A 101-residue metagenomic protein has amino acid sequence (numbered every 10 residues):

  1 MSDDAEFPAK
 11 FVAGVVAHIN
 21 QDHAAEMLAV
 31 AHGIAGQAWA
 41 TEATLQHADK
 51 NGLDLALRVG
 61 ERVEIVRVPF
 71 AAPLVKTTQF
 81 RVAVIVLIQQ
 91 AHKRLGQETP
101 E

Functional and structural regions predicted by a protein language model:
M1-E101: Binding-site signature for planar aromatic cofactors or substrates
